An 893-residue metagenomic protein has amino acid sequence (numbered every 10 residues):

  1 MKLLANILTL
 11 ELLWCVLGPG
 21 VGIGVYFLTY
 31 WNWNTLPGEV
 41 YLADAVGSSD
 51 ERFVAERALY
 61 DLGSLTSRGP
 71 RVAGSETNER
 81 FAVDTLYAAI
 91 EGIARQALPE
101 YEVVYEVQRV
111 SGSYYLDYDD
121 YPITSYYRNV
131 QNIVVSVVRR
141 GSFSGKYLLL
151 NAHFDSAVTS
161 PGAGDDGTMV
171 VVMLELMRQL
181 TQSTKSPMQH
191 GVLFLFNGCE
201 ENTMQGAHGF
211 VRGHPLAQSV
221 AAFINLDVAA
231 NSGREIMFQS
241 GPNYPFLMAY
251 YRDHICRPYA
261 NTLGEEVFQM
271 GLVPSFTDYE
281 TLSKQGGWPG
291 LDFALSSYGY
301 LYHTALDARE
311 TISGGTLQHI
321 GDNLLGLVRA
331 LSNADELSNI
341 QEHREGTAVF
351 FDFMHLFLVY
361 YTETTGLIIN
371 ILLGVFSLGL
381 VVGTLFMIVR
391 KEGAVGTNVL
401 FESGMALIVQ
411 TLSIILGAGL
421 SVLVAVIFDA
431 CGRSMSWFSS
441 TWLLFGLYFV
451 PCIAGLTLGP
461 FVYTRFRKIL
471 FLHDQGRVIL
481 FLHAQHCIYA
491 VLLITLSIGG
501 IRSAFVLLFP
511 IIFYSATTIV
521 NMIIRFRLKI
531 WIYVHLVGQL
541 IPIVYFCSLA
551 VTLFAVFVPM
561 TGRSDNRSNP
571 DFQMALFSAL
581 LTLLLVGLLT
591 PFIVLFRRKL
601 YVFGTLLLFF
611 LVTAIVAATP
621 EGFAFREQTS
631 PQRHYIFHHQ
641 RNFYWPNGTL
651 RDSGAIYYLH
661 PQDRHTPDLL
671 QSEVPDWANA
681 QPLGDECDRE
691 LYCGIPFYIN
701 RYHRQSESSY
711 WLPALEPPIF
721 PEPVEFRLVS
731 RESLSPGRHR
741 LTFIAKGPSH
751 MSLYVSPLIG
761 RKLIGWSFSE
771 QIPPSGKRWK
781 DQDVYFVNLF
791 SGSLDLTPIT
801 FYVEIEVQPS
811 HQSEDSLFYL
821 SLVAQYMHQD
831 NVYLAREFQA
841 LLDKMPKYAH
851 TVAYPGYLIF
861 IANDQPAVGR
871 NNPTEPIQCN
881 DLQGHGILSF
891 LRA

Functional and structural regions predicted by a protein language model:
M1-V46, A97-E102, K391-N398, R870-P876 (+1 more regions): Eukaryotic N-terminal low-complexity, Ser/Thr- and Lys/Arg-rich leader segments that predominantly function as
K2-A5, G18-F27, W31, L373-Y698 (+2 more regions): Alpha-helical transmembrane segments of integral membrane proteins
W31-F53, F625-H634: Ser/Thr/Pro/Gly-rich low-complexity linker/stalk segments immediately outside membranes or between
G38-Y361, L753, I759, G765-E806 (+3 more regions): Soluble extramembrane regions of membrane proteins in the secretory/endomembrane system
D84-I123, R128-V134, D253-C256, H638-A893: Extracytosolic and intramembrane catalytic regions of membrane-associated proteins in envelope/secretory systems
H214, Q218-I236, I368-G393: C-terminal domain-closing interface element
E336-H343, T365, R626-P631: Structured alpha-helical bundle/scaffold domains in large eukaryotic membrane-trafficking regulators
E342-S377, V395-G404: Cytosolic-side membrane-insertion boundary helix
